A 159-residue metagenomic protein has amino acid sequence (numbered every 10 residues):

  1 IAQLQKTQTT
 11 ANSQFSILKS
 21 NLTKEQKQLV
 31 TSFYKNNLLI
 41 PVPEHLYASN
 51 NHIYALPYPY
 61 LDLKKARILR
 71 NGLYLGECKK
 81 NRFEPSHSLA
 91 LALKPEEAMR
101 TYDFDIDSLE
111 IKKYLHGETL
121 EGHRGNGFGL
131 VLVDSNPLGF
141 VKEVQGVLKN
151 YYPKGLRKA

Functional and structural regions predicted by a protein language model:
I1-A159: Polybasic, low-complexity RNA-engagement segments
